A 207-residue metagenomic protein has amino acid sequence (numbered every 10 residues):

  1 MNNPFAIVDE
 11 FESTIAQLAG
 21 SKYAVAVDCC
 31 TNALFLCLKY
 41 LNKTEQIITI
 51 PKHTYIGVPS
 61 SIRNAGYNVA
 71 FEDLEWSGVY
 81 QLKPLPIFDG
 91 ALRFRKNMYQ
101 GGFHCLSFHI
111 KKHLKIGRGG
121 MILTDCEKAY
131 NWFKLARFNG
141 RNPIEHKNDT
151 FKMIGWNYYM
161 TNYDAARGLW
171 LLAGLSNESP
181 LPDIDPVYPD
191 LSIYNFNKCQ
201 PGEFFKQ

Functional and structural regions predicted by a protein language model:
M1-D9, S176: A glycine-/small-polar-enriched, mobile loop at the entrance of the PLP active site in fold-type I
N2, L18-A19, H113-G117: Short glycine-enriched loop/turn motifs at secondary-structure junctions
N2-N3, V25, T124: Short, surface-exposed alpha-helical recognition segments that flank or form part of ligand/macromolecule-binding
D9-I47, S61-N64, F71: Phosphate-binding glycine-rich loop
A26, I50-P51, I122: Conserved SAM-binding loop
T31-A33, Y55-I56, A91-R93, I110-H113 (+1 more regions): Short, solvent-exposed loop/turn segments at secondary-structure junctions
K39-N97: PLP-dependent aminotransferase-like
F103-Q207: Active-site region of PLP-dependent enzymes
